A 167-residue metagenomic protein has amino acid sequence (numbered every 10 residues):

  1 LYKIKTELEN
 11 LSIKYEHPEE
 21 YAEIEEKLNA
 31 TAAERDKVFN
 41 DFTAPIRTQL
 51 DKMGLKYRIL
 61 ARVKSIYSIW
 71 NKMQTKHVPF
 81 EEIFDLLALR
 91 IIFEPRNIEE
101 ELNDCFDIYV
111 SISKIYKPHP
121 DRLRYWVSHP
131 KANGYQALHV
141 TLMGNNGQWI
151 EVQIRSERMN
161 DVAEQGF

Functional and structural regions predicted by a protein language model:
L1-F167: Nucleic-acid processing machinery
